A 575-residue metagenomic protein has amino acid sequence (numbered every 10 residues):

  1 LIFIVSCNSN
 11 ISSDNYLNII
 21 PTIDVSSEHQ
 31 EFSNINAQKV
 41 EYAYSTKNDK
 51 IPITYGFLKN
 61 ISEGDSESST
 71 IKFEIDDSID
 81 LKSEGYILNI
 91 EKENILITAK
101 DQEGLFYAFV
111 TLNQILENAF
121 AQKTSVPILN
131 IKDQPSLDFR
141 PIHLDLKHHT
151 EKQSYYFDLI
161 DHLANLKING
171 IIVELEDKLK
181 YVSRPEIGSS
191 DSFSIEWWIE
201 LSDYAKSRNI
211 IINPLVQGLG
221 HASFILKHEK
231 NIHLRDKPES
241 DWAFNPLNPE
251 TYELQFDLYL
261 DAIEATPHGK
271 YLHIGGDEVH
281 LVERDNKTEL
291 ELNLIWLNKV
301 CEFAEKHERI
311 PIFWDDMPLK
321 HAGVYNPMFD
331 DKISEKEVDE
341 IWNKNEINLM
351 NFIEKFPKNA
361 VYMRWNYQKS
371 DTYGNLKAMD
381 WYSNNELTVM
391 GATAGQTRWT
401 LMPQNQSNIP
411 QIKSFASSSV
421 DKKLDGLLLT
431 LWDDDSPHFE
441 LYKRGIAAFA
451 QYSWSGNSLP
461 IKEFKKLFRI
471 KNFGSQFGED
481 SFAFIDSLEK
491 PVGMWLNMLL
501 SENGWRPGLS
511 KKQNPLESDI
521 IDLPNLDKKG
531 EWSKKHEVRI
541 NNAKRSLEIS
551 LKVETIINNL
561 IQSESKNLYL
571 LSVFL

Functional and structural regions predicted by a protein language model:
L1-S6: Bacterial N-terminal signal peptides
C7-E103, Y107, T111-I131, F313-P318 (+2 more regions): Acidic, contiguous N-terminal accessory segments
L17-S33, D49-I51, E200-D203, N209 (+4 more regions): Substrate-binding groove of N-acetylhexosamine-processing glycoside hydrolases
N34-K39, P135-R140, K358: A short, charged/proline- and glycine-enriched loop that marks the coil->beta-strand transition at the N-terminal
I53, V110, S154-Y155, Y373-K377: Generic recognition of short, well-ordered alpha-helical segments
Y55, Y156-F157, I409: Short amphipathic alpha-helical segment that frequently serves as the phosphate-/nucleotide-binding helix
S69-I71, N94-L96, R140-P141, A360-V361 (+2 more regions): Structural motif
L81-G85, I90-E305, I312, M390-T393 (+2 more regions): Feature activates predominantly on carbohydrate-active enzymes
